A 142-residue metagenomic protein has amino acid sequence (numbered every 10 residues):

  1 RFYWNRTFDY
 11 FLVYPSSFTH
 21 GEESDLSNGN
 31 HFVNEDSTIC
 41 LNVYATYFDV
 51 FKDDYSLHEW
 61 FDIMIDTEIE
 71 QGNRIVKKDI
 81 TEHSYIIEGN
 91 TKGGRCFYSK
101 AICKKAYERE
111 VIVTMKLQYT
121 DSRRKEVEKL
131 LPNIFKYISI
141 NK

Functional and structural regions predicted by a protein language model:
R1-L26: N-terminal "mature-domain start" segment
F2, F11, E88-T91, I138: A generic structural signal for ordered secondary structure
D9, P15, S84, I112 (+1 more regions): Extracellular structured ligand-interaction cores
Y14, S56-M64, V127-I134: Stable alpha-helical elements in mature extracytoplasmic
F18, E110-K142: Surface-exposed amphipathic alpha-helical segments
G21-R123: Conserved polar/disulfide-associated segments of primarily extracytoplasmic proteins
